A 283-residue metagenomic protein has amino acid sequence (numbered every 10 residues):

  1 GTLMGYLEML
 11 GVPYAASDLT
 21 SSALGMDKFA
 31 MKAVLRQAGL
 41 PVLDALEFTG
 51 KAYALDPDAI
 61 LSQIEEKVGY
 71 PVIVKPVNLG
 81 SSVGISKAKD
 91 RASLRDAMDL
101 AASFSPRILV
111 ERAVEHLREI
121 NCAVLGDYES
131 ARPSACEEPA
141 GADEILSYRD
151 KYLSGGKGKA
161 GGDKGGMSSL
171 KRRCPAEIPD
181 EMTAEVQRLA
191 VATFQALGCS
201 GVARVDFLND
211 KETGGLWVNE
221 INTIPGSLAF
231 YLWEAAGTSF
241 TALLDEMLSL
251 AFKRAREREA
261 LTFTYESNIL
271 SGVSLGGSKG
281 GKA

Functional and structural regions predicted by a protein language model:
G1-E8: N-terminal glycine-rich "phosphate-gripper" loop used for MgATP/nucleotide binding and carboxylate activation
P13-Y14, V42, V72, F240: Hydrophobic beta-strand scaffold residues
A15-S17, S81-S82, S227-Y231: Short small-residue beta-strand/loop micro-motif enriched in glycine and branched aliphatics
L19-S21, P139-A140: Short, acidic/turn-prone active-site loops that include or flank metal/cofactor- and phosphate-binding residues
A23-R118, Y128: Active-site nucleotide/adenylate-binding loops and adjacent lid/helix of ATP-dependent enzymes
R36-G39, K171, E177-A283: ATP-dependent carboxylate activation and anion-phosphoryl transfer catalytic cores that bind Mg-ATP to form
K89-G165, S169-R173, E177-E185, L216: Phosphate-binding site of ATP-dependent enzymes
